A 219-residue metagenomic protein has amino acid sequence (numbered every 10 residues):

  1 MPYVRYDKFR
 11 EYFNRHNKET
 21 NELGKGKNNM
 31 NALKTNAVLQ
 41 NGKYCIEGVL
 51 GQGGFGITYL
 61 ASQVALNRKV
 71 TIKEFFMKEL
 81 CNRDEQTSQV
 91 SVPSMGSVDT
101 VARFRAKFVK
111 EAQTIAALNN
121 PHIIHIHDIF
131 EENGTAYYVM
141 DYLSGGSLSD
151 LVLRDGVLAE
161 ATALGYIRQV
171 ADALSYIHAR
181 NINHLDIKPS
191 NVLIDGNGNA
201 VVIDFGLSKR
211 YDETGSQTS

Functional and structural regions predicted by a protein language model:
E47-G53, T58: Protein kinase glycine-rich loop
S62-K69, F76-L80: Conserved N-lobe loop of protein kinases adjacent to the ATP-binding glycine-rich P-loop
D84-A117: AlphaC helix of the eukaryotic protein kinase fold
I129: Activation-segment/catalytic-loop signature of the eukaryotic protein kinase fold
N133-S147, L151: Conserved short submotifs of the Hanks-type protein kinase catalytic core that shape the nucleotide-binding pocket
Y166-I167: Activation segment signature within eukaryotic-like protein kinase domains
D172-I182: Protein kinase catalytic-loop region centered on the HRD/HxD motif
